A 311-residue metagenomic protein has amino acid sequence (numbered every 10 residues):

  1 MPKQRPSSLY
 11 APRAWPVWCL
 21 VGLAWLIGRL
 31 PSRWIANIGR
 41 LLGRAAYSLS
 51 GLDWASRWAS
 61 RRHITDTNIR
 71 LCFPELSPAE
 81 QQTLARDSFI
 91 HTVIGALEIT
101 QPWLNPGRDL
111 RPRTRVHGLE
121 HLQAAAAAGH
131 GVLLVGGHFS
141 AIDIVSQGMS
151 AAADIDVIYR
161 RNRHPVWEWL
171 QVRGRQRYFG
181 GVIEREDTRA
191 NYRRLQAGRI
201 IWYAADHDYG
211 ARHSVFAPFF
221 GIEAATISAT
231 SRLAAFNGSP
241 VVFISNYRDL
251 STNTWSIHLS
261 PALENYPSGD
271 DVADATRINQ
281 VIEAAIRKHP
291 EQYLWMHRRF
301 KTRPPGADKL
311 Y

Functional and structural regions predicted by a protein language model:
P2-A11, R33, L71, Q82-R86 (+3 more regions): Non-catalytic C-terminal accessory region of glycerolipid acyltransferases and related lyso-lipid remodeling enzymes
P2-G136, L170-R173, F179: Membrane-anchoring hydrophobic helices of lipid-metabolizing enzymes
G22, I64, E120, I144 (+4 more regions): Short Gly/charged-rich anion-binding patches and loops
W25, N68, G148, R173-G174 (+2 more regions): Generic structural signal for isolated residues within well-ordered alpha-helices
R57-I64, R161-P165, E223-I227: Active-site metal-coordination segments of metallo-dependent hydrolases
R115, G181-I183, S260: General small-molecule cofactor/ligand-binding pocket signal
A128-E186, D208-P218, T252: Catalytic core of membrane glycerolipid acyltransferases/transacylases, capturing the structured, soluble-facing
